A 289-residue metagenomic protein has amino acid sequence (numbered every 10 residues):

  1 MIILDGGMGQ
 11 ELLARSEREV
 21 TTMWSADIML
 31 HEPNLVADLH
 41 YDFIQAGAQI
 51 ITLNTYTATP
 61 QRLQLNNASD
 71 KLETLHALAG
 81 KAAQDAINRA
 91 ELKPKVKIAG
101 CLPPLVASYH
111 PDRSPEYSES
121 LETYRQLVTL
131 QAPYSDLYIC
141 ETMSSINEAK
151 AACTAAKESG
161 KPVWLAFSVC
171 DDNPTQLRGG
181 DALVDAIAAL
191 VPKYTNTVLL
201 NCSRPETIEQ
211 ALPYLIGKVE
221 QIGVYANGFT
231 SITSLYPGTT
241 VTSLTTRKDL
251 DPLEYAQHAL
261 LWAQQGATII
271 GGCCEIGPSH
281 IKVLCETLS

Functional and structural regions predicted by a protein language model:
M1-S289: Domain-level signal for soluble alpha/beta catalytic cores
